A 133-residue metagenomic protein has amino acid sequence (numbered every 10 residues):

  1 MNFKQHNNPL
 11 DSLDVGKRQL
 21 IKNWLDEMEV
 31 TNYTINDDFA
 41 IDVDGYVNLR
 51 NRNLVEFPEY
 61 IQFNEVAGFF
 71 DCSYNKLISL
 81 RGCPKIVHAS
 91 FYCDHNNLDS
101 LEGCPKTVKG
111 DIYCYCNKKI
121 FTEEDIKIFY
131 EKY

Functional and structural regions predicted by a protein language model:
M1-V47, F121-Y133: Charge-dense, intrinsically disordered terminal/linker segments
F3-P9, R52, K76, N97 (+1 more regions): N-terminal cationic leader/targeting segments used for protein routing and processing
N7-L10, E59, K85, K106: Generic low-complexity segments that are intrinsically disordered, proline-rich and/or Lys/Arg-biased
Q19, N23-L77, G82, I86-A89 (+1 more regions): LRR N-terminal entry segment and analogous cap-like coil->beta motifs
F91-Y133: Leucine-rich solenoid repeat scaffolds
